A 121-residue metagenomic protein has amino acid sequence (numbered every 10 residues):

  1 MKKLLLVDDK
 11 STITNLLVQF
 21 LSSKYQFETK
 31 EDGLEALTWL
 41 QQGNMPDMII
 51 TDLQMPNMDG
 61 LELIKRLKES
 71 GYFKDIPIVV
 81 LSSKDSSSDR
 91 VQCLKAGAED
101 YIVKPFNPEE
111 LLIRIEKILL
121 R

Functional and structural regions predicted by a protein language model:
S11-E28: Two-component/phosphorelay signaling modules centered on CheY-like receiver
E31-M48: Acidic, metal-coordinating helix/loop segments flanking the phosphotransfer/catalytic sites of two-component signaling
I50-D52: Active-site T/S-Asp motif of two-component receiver
M55: Receiver (REC) domain active-site loop signature in two-component systems and cognate sites in sensor histidine kinases
F106-E116: C-terminal output helix
